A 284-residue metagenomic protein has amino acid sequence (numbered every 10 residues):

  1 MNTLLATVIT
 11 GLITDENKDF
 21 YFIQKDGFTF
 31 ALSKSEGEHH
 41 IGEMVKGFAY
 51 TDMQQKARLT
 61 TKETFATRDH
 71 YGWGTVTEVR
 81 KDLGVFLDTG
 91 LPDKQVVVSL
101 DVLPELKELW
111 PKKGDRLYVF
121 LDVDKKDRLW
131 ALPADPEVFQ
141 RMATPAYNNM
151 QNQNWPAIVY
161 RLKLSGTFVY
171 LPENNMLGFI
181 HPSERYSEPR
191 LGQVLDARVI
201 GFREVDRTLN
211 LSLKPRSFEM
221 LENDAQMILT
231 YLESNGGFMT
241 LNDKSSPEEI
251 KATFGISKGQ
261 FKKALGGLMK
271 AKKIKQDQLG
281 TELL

Functional and structural regions predicted by a protein language model:
M1-L284: Single-stranded RNA-binding regions, centering on S1/OB-family and related RNA-binding modules
